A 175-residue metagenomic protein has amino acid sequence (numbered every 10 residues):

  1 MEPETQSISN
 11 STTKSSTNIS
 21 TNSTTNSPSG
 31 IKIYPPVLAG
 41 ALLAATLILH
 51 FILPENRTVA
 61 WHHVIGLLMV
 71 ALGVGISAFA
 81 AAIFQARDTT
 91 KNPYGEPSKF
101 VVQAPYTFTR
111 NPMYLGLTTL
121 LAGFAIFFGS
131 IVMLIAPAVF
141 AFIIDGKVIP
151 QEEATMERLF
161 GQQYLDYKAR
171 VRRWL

Functional and structural regions predicted by a protein language model:
M1-Q103, L115-L175: Membrane-anchoring alpha-helices and their flanking helix-loop junctions
Y106: Solvent-exposed interhelical
N111: Extended, alpha-helix-rich binding/interface surfaces that flank or overlap catalytic cores and mediate recognition
